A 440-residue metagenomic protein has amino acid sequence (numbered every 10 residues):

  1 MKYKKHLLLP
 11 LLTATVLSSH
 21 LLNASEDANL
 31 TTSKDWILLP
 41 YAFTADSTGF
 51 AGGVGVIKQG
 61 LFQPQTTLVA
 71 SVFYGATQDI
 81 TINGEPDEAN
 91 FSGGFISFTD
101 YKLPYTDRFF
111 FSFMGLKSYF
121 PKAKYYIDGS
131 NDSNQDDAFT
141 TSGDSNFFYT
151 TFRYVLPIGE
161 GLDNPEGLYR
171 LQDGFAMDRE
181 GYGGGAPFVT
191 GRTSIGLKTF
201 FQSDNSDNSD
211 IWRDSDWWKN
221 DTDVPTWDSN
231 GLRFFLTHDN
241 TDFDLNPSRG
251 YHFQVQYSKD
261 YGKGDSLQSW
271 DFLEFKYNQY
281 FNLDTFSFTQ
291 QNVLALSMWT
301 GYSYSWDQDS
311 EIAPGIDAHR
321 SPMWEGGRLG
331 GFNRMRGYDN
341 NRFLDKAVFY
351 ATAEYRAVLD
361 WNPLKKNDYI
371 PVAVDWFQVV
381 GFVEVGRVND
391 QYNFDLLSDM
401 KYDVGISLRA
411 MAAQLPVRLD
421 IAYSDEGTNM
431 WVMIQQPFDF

Functional and structural regions predicted by a protein language model:
N23-F113, K117, S194-D210, D214-S248 (+7 more regions): Outer-membrane beta-barrel initiation region
S25-D35, L61-T67, L103-F110, I158-R192 (+5 more regions): Short loop/turn motifs that connect adjacent beta-strands in outer-membrane beta-barrel proteins
L38, T66-V72, R108-F113, G191-L197 (+9 more regions): Transmembrane beta-strands of outer-membrane beta-barrel proteins
S47, G75-T77, L116-K122, P157-G159 (+9 more regions): Structural signature of outer-membrane beta-barrel domains
I82-G84, S133-F139, G181-G183, W217-D223 (+3 more regions): Extracellular loop and loop/strand-boundary signature of outer-membrane beta-barrel proteins
D87-K124, S133-D221: Transmembrane beta-barrel wall of Gram-negative outer-membrane proteins
F152, L156, I406-A412, T428-F440: Outer-membrane beta-barrel "beta-signal"
L232-N367: C-terminal outer-membrane beta-barrel translocator/porin domains of Gram-negative envelope proteins and their
